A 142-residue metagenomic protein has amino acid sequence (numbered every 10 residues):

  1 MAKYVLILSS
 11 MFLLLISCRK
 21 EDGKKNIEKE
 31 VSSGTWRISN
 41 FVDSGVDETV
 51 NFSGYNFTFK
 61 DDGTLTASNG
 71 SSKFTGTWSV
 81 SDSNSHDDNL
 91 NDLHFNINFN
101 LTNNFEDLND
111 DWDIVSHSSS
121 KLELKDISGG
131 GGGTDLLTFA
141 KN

Functional and structural regions predicted by a protein language model:
M1-Y4: Positively charged n-region of N-terminal signal peptides that target proteins for export
L6-S9: Sec-dependent N-terminal signal peptides
M11-F12, S118: Serine/proline-rich low-complexity intrinsically disordered segments, especially terminal tails, linkers
L14-S17: C-terminal motif of bacterial Sec signal peptides marking the signal peptidase cleavage site
R19-N142: Lipid interaction determinants
